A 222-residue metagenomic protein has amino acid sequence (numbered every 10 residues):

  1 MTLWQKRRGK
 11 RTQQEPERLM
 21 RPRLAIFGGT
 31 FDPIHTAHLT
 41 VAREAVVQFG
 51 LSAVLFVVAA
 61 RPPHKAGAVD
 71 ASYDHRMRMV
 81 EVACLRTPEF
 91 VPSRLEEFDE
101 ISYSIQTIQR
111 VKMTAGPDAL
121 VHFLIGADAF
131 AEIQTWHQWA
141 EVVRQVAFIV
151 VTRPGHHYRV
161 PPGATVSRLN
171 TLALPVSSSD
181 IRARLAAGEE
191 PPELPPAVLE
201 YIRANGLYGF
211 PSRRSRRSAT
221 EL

Functional and structural regions predicted by a protein language model:
T2-L222: Nucleotidyltransferase catalytic core that binds NTPs
